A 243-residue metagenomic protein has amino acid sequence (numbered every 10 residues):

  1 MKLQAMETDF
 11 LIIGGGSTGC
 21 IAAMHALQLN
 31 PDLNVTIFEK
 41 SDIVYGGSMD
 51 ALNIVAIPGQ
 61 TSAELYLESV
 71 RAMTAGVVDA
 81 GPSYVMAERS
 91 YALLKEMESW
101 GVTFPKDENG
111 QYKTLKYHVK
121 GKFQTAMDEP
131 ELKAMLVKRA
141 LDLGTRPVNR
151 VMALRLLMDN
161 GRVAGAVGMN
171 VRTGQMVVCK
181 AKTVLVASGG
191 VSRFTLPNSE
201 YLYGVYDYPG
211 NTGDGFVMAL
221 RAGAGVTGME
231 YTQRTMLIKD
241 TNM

Functional and structural regions predicted by a protein language model:
A5-T8, R172-T183: Core beta-strand elements of the Rossmann-like FAD/NAD(P) dinucleotide-binding domain in flavoenzyme oxidoreductases
F10-T36: N-terminal Rossmann-like FAD-binding beta1-loop-alpha1 element of flavoenzymes
G14, A181, A187-S188: Short, well-ordered coil/turn residues at beta-beta hairpins and beta-strand->alpha-helix junctions within
L33-N34, K40-A164, G168-N170, Q175 (+3 more regions): Conserved N-terminal/central alpha/beta ligand/cofactor-binding core
V184, N211-G215: Extended, hydrophobic alpha-helical segments in both membrane/secreted and soluble proteins
F194-Y208: Glycine-rich beta-alpha-beta "Rossmann" dinucleotide-binding loop(s) and their flanking helix/strand
A219: Acidic, metal-coordinating catalytic segment for phosphate/diphosphate chemistry, firing primarily on the Nudix
